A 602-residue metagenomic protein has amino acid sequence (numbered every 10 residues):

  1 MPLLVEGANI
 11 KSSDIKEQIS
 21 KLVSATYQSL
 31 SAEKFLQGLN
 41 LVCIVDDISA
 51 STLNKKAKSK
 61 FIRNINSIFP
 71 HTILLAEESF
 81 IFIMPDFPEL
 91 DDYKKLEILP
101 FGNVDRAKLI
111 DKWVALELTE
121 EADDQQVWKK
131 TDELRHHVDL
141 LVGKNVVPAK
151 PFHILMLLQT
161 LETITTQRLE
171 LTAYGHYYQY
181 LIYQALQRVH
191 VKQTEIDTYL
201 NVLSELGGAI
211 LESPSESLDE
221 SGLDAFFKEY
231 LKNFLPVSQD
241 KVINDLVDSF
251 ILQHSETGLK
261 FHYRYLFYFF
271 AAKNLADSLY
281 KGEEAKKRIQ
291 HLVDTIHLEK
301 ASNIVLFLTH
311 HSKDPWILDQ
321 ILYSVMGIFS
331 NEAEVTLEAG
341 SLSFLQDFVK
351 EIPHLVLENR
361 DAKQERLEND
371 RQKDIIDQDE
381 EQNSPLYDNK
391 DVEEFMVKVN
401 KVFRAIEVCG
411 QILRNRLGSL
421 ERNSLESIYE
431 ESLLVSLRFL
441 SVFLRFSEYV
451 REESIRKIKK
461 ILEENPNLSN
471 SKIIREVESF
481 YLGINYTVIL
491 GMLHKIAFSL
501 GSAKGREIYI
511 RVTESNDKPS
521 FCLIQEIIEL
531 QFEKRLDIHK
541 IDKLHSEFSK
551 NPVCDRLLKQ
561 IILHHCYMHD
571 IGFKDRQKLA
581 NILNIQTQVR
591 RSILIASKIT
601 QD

Functional and structural regions predicted by a protein language model:
M1-G207, S217, K228-V242: P-loop NTPase signaling cores
N66, S221, Y265, A285 (+6 more regions): Generic helix N-cap/helix-start motif at coil->alpha-helix transitions
Q125-G143, Y180-V191, V247-T257, D277-V293 (+1 more regions): Short amphipathic alpha-helical segments and their helix-coil junctions
L141-G143, R188-K192, Q290-T295, E332-T336 (+3 more regions): Helix-loop junctions that connect tandem helical modules in alpha-solenoid scaffolds
I154-T160, S204-E212, Y268-A276, N303-H311 (+3 more regions): Short, hydrophobic/amphipathic alpha-helical patches that form generic packing surfaces within helical domains
S215, D219-E284, Q290-L292: C-terminal leucine-rich, beta-strand-based interaction scaffolds used for sensing/assembly
D277-I461: Hydrophobic repeat-domain scaffold segments
N423-D602: Charge-dense, extended regions
